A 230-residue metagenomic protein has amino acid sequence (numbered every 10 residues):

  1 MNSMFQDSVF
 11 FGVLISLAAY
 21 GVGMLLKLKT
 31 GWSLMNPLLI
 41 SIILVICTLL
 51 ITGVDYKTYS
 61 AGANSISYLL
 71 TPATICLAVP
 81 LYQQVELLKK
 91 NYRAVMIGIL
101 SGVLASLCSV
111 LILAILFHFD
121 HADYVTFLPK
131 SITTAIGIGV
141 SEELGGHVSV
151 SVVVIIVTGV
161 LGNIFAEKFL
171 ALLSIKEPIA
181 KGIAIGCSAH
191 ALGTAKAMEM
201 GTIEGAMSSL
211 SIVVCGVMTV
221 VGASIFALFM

Functional and structural regions predicted by a protein language model:
N2-S16, Y20-Y82, K90-G98, G102: Helical membrane-embedded segments and adjacent short helical loop/helix-boundary regions of multi-pass membrane
D7-S8, S60, R93-V95, H121-A122 (+2 more regions): Short alpha-helical transmembrane interface motifs in multi-pass membrane proteins
V9-S16, V85-V110, V152-L161, S211-G216: Entry/N-cap segments of selected transmembrane alpha helices and their immediately preceding amphipathic helices
L39-I51, T71-C76, I97-S109, L128-I138 (+2 more regions): Small-residue-rich segments of transmembrane alpha-helices in multi-pass membrane proteins, especially helix faces
P80-Y92, I115-L116, G139-V157, L172 (+1 more regions): Helix-loop-helix hairpins and the membrane-proximal interhelical loops of multi-pass alpha-helical transport proteins
I97-A135, T158-L173: Transmembrane alpha-helices that form the ion-translocation and gating core of multi-pass ion transport proteins
D123-V150, I156-T158, L172, K176-V214: Alpha-helical membrane segments and immediately flanking helix-loop junctions that form or couple to the substrate/ion
V221-M230: Juxtamembrane boundary at the C-terminal end of a transmembrane helix
